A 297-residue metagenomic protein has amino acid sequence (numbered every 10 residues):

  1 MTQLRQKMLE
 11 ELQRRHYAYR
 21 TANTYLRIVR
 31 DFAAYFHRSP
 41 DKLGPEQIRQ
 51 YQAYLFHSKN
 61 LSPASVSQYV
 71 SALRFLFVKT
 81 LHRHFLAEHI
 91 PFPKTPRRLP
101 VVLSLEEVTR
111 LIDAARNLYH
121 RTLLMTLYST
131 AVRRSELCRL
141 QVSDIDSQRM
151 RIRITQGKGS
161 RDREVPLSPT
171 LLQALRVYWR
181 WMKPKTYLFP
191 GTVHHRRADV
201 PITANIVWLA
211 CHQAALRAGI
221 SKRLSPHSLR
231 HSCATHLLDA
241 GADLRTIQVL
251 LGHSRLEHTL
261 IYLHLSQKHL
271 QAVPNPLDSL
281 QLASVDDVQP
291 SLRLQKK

Functional and structural regions predicted by a protein language model:
M1-K297: Conserved catalytic core of the tyrosine transesterase superfamily
